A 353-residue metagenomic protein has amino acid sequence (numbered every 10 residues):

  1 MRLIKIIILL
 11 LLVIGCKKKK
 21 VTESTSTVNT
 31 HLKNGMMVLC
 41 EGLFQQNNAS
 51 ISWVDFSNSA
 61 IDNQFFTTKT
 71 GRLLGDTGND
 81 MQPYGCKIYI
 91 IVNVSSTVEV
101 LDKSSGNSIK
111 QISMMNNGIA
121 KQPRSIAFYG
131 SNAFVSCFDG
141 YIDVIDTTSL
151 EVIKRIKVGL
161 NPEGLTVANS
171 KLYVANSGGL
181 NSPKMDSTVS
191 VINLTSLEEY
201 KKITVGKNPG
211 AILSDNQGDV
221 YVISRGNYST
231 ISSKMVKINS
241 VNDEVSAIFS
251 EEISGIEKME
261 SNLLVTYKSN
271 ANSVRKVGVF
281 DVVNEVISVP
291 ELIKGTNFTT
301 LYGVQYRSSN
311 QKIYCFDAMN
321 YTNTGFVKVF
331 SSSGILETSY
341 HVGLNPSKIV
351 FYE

Functional and structural regions predicted by a protein language model:
R2-L9: Sec-dependent signal peptide recognition, specifically the positively charged N-region followed immediately by
L12-G15: C-terminal motif of bacterial Sec signal peptides marking the signal peptidase cleavage site
K17-E353: Predominantly soluble domains enriched in secretory-pathway, periplasmic, or organellar proteins
